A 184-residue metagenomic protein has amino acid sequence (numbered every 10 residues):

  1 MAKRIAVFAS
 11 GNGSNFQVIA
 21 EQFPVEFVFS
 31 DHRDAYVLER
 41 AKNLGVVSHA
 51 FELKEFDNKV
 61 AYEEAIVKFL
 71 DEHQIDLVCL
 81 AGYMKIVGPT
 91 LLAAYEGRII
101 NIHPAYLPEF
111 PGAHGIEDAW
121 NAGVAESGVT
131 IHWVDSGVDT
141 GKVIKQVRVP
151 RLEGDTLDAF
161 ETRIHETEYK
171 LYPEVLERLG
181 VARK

Functional and structural regions predicted by a protein language model:
A2-E39: N-terminal beta1-alpha1 ligand-phosphate binding loop
S14, A35-Y36, D57, K85-I86 (+1 more regions): Short alpha-helical
Q17-E21, E39, E64-D71, K170-P173: Amphipathic, non-transmembrane alpha-helical secondary structure
Q22, M84-R183: Donor/substrate-binding cores of folate-linked one-carbon enzymes
P24-A65: Short, surface-exposed acidic-centric catalytic microdomains
H49, K59-I102, L107-P108: Helix-adjacent hinge/juxtasegments
